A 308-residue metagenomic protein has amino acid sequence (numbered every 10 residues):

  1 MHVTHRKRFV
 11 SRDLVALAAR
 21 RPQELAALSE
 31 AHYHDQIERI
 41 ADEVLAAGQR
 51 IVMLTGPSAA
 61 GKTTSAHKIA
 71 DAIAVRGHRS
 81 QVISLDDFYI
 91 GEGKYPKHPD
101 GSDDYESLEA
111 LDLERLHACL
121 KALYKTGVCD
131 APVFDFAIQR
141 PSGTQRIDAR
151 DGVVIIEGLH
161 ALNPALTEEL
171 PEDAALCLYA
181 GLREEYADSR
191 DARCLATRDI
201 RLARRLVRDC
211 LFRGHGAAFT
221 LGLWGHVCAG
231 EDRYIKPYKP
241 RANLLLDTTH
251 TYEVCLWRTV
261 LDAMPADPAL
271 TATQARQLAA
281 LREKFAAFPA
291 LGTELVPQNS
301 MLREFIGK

Functional and structural regions predicted by a protein language model:
M1-R39: Charged, amphipathic alpha-helical linker segments immediately N-terminal to NTP-binding catalytic cores
K7, P22, A27, H34 (+1 more regions): Conserved NTP phosphate-binding and transfer environment spanning the P-loop NTPase/kinase superfamily
A46-G48, H117-D173, G216, T220-Y238: Glycine-rich phosphate-binding loop used to anchor ATP phosphates in small-molecule kinases, encompassing both
V52-L54: Hydrophobic anchor at the beta1->P-loop junction of P-loop NTPases
K62: Conserved lysine of the Walker
D71-Q81: Post-Walker A helix-loop "phosphate-sensing" segment adjacent to the P-loop in P-loop NTPases
Q81-I83, I90-Q139, V153: Conserved nucleotide-sensing/catalytic segment adjacent to the nucleotide-binding pocket in NTP-handling enzymes
